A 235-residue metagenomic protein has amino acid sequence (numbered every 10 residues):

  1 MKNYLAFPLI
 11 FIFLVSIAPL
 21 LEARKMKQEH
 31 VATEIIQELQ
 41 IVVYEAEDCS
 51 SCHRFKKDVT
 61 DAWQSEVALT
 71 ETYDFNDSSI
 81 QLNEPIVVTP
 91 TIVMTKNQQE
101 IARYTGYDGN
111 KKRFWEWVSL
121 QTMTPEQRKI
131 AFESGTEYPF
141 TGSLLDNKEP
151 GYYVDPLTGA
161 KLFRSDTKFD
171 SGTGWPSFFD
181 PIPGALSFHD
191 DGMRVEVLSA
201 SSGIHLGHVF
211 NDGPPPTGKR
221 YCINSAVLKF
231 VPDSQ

Functional and structural regions predicted by a protein language model:
M1-Y4: Positively charged n-region of N-terminal signal peptides that target proteins for export
P8-S16: Bacterial N-terminal signal peptides
L21-A23: Boundary at the C-terminal end of the N-terminal hydrophobic targeting segment
H30-S65, D146-F163: Local sequence-structure signature of Cys/Sec-based thiol-disulfide redox active-site neighborhoods
Y44-E45, Q64-S79: Thiol-based oxidoreductase modules, predominantly thioredoxin-like and allied folds used for disulfide exchange
E84-M94, V195: Structural micro-motif
M94-L120: Non-catalytic, surface beta->alpha helical segment in thiol-disulfide oxidoreductase systems
T122-Q235: A short Gly-Trp-Pro
